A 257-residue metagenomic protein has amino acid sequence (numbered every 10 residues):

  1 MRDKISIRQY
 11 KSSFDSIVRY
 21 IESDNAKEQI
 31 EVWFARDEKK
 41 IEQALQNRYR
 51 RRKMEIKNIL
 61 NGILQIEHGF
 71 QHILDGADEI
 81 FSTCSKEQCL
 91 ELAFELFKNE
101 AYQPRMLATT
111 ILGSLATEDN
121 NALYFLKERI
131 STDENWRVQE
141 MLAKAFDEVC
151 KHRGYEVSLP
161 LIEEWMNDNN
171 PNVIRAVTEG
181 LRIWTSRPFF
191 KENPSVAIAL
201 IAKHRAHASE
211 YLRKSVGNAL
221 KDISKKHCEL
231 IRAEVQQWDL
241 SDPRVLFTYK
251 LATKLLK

Functional and structural regions predicted by a protein language model:
R2-K257: Alpha-helical scaffold domains
